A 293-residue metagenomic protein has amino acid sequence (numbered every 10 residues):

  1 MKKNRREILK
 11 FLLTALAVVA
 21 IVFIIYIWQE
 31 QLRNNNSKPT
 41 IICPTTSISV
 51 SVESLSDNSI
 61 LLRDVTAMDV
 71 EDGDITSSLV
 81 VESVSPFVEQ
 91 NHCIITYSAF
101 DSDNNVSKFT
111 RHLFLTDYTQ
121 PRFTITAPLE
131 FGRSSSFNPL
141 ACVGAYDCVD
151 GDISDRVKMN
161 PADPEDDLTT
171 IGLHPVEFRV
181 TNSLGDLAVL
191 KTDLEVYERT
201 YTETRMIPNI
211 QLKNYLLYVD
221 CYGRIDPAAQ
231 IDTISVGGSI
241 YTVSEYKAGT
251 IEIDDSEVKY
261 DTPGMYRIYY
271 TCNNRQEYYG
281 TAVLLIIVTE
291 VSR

Functional and structural regions predicted by a protein language model:
K2-A17, I21, V70-R111, L115 (+2 more regions): Serine/threonine-rich, repeat-prone extracellular segments and beta-strand-based repeat modules of secreted/surface
K10-Q31, L61-D64: A eukaryote-biased signal for short, well-structured alpha-helical docking elements
I27-N36, S107-H112: Short, functional N-terminal and low-complexity linear motifs
E30-D72, T119-D152, T202-T242: Solvent-exposed, low-complexity, repeat-rich "mucin-like" stalks and linkers
R199-R205, V291-R293: Low-complexity, Pro/Thr/Ser/Gly/Ala-rich linker/spacer regions in secreted, extracellular modular proteins
